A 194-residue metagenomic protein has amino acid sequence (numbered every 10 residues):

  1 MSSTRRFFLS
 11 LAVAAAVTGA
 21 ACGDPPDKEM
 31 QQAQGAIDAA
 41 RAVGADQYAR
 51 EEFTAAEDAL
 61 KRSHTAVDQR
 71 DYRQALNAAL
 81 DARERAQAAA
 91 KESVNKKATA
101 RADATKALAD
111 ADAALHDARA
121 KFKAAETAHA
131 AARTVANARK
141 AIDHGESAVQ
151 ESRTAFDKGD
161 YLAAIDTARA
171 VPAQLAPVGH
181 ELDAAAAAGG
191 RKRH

Functional and structural regions predicted by a protein language model:
M1-A20: Sec-dependent bacterial lipoprotein signal peptides
S2, C22-H194: Long, charged/polar, soluble alpha-helical segments
